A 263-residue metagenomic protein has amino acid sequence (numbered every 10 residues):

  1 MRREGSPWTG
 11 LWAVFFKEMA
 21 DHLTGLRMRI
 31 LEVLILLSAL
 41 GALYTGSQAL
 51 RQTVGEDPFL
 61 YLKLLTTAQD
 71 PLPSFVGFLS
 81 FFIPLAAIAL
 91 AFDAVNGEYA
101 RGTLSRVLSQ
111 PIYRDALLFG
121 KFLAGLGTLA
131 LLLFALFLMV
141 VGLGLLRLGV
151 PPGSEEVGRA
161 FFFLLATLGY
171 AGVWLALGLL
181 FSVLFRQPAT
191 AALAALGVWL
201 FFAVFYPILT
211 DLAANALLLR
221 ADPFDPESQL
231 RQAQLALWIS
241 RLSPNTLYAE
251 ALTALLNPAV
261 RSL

Functional and structural regions predicted by a protein language model:
M1-L36: Aromatic- and glycine-rich beta-strand/loop motifs that create alpha-glucan
R3, A39-Q48, L62-L79, L123-L179 (+2 more regions): Secretory targeting signals
W12-L23, L64-A68, Y113-L117: Cytosolic juxtamembrane amphipathic/interface segments immediately preceding and feeding into a transmembrane helix
F15, D93-G127: Helix-loop-helix units of permease transmembrane domains in multi-pass membrane transporters, especially ABC
G25, L165-Y206, D211-L212: A structural motif at transmembrane helix-loop-helix junctions in multipass membrane proteins
L34, D70-G97, L129: Long, hydrophobic alpha-helical segments
I35-A39, G125, L196-L200: Residue-level recognition of pore/gate-forming positions within transmembrane alpha-helices of multi-pass
G46-L64, L200, V204-L263: Terminal transmembrane helical anchor/hairpin motif
